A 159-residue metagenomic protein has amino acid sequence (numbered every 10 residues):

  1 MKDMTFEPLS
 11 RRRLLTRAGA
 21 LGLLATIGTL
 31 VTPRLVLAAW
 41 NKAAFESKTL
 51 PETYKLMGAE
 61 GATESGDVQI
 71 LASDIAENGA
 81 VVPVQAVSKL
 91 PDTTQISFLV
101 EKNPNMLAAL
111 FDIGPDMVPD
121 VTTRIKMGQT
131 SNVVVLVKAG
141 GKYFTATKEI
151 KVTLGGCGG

Functional and structural regions predicted by a protein language model:
M1-S10, L23-L24: N-terminal secretory signal peptides
G28-D67: C-terminal segment of N-terminal export signals and the immediately downstream linker at the start of the mature
P83-K89: Short edge beta-strand/loop segments characteristic of extracellular beta-sandwich folds
K102-M127: An anionic, turn-rich surface loop/hairpin at beta-sheet edges that serves as a generic interaction/coordination patch
G128-N132: Extracellular Ig-like/FN3 beta-sandwich strand-entry sites
G140-A146: Short acidic/polar inter-strand loop motif in beta-rich domains
E149-G155: Short beta-strand edge segments in extracellular beta-sheet folds
